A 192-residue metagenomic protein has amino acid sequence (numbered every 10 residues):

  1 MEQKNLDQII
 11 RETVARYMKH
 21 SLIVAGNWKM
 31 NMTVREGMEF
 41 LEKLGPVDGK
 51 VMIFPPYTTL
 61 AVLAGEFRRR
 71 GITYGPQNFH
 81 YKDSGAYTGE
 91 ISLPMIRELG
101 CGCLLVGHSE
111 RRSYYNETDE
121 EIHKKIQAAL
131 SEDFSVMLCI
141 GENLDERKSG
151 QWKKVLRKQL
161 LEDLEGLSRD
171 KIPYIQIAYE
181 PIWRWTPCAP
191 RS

Functional and structural regions predicted by a protein language model:
E2-S192: Active-site loop-to-helix "anion-binding N-cap" substructures in soluble metabolic enzymes
